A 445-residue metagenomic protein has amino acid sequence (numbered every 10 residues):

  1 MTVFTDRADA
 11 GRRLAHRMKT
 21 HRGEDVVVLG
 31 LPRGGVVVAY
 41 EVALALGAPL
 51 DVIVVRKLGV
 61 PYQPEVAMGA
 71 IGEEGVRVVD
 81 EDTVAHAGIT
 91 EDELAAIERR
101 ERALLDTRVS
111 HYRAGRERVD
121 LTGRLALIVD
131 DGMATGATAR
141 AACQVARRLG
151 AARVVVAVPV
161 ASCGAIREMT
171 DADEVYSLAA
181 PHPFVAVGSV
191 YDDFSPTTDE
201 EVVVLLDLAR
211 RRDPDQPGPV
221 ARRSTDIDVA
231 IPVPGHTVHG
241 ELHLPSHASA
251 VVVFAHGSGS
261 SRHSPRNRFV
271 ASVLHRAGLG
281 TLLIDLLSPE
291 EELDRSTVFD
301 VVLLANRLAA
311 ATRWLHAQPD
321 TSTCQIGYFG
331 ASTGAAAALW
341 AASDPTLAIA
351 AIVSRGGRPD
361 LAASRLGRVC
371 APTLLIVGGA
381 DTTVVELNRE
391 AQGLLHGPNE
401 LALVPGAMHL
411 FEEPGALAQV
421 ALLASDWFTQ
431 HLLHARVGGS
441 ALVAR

Functional and structural regions predicted by a protein language model:
M1-P232, T237-H239, V253-H256, N388: PRPP-associated nucleotide enzymes
G30, F329-A338: Gly/Ala-rich beta-loop-alpha elbow adjacent to hydrolase catalytic centers
A126, D320-S332: Alpha/beta-hydrolase fold nucleophile elbow
I231-C324, E413-G415, Q419: Serine-hydrolase catalytic machinery in alpha/beta-hydrolase-like enzymes
L347-P359: A conserved short beta-strand
V369, L375-V377: Short beta-strand/loop motif that positions the catalytic acidic residue of the alpha/beta-hydrolase fold
L395-L410: Catalytic histidine neighborhood in serine/cysteine hydrolases with alpha/beta-hydrolase-type architecture
L410, G415-R445: Catalytic active-site module of serine/aspartate enzymes centered on a nucleophile-bearing elbow/loop
